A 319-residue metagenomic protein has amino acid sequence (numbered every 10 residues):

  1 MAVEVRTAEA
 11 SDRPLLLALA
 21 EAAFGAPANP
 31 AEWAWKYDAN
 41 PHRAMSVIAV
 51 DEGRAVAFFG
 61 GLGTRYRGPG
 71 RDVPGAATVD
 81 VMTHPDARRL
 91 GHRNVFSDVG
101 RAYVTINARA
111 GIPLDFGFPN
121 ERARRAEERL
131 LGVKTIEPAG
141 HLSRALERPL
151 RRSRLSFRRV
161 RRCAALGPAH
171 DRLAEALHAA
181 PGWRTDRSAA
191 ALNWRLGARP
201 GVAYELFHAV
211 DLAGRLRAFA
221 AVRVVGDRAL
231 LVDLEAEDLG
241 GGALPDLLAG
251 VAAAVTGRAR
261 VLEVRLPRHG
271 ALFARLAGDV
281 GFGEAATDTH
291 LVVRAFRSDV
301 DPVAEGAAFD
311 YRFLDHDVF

Functional and structural regions predicted by a protein language model:
A2-E4: Extreme N-terminal starter segment of soluble prokaryotic enzymes
E9-D12, H84: Acidic/polar helix N-cap motif
R13-P69, V73, A108-L114, E121-D233 (+1 more regions): Amide-forming acyltransferase catalytic core, primarily the GNAT-like/NAT-type and related acyltransferase folds
P41, V95-V99, P119: Short, glycine/acidic-rich beta->alpha junctions
F59, T78-M82, F96-V104, R124-E128: Short, well-ordered alpha-helical packing segments
G63, P113-R161, A221-G241, A249-F319: Active-site/acyl-donor-binding loops of N-acyltransferases
V73-D86, D227-D238: Conserved acetyl-CoA binding element of GNAT-fold acetyltransferases
T83, R88-T105, G241-A253: Conserved acetyl-CoA-binding loop-helix of GNAT-fold acetyltransferases
